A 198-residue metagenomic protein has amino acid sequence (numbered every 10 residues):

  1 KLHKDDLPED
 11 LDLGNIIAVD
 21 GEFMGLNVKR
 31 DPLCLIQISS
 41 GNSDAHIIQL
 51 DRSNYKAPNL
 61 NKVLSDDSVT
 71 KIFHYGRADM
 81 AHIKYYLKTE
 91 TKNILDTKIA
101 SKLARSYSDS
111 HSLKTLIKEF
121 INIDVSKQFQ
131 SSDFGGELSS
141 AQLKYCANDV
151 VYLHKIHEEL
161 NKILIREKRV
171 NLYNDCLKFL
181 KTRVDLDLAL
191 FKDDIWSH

Functional and structural regions predicted by a protein language model:
K1-H198: DEDD superfamily 3′-5′ metal-dependent exonuclease/proofreading module
